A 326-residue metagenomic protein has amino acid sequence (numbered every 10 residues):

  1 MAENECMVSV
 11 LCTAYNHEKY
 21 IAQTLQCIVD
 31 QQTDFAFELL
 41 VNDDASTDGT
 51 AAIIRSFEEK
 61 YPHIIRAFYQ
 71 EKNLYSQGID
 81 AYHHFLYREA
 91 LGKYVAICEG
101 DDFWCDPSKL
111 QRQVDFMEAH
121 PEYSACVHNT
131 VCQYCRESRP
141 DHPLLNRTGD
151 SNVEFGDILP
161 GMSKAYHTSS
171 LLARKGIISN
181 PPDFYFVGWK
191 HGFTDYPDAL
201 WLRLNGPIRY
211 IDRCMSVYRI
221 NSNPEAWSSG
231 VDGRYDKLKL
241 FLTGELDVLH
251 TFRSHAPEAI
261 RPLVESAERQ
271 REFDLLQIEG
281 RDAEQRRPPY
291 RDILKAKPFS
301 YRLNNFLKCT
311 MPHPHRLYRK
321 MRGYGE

Functional and structural regions predicted by a protein language model:
Q26-A36: Short, acidic, metal-binding catalytic loop of nucleotide-sugar glycosyltransferases
D43-A52, K72: A conserved acidic beta->alpha catalytic loop
E71-A90, R112: Glycine-rich, basic loop-to-helix element that forms the pyrophosphate-binding segment of sugar-nucleotide handling
V95: Short aromatic/hydrophobic "clamp" motif used to bind/position activated sugar donors
S108-H142: Conserved donor NDP-sugar-binding/catalytic core segment of glycosyltransferases
H128, N146-D236: Conserved nucleotide-sugar donor-binding catalytic segment
H191, C214-S222, S228-A259, E284-L294: Catalytic core of nucleotide-sugar-dependent glycosyltransferases
F273-E326: Membrane-interface aromatic/basic loop that binds lipid-linked glycans or pyrophosphate carriers, typified by
